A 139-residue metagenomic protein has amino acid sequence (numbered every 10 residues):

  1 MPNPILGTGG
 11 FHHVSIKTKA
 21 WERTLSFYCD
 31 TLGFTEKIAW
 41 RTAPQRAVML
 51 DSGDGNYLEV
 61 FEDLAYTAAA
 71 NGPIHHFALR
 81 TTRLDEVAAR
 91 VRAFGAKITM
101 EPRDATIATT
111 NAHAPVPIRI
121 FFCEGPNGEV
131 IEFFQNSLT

Functional and structural regions predicted by a protein language model:
M1-E22, I74-T81, F134-T139: N-terminal beta-strand motif that seeds the catalytic metal site of vicinal oxygen chelate
M1-G7, F94-T139: Vicinal oxygen chelate
L6-G9, S15-L58, E86, A93: Core segments of cupin and vicinal oxygen chelate
G10, P44, P73, A114-P117: Exposed loop/turn and edge beta-strand positions of beta-sandwich/beta-sheet ligand-binding modules
H13, M49, A78, I120-F122: Short, conserved structural micro-motifs that define repeat-unit consensus positions and nucleotide-binding loops
K19-A20, G53-G55, T81-L84, P126-G128 (+1 more regions): Short loop segments at secondary-structure junctions
T35-N71, C123-P126, V130-Q135: Conserved short beta-strand elements that form part of the metal-binding/catalytic scaffold of enzyme active sites
A69-P73, T99-M100: A short, polar/proline- and glycine-enriched secondary-structure boundary/capping micro-motif
